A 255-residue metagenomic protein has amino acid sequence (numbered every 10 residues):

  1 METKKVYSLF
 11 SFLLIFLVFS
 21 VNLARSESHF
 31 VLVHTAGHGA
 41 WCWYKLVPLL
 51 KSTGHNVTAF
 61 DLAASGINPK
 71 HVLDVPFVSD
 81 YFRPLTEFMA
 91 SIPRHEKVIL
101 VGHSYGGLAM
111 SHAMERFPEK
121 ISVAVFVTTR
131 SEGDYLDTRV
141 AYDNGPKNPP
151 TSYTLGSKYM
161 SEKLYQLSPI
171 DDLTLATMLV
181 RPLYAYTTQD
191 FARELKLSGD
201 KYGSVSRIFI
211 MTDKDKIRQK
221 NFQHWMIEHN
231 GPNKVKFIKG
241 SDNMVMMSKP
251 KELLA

Functional and structural regions predicted by a protein language model:
K5-S26: Cleavable N-terminal signal peptides of Sec/SRP-targeted secreted and luminal proteins
T35-G39, S104-Y105: Active-site glycine-rich loops that stabilize anionic/oxyanionic intermediates across multiple enzyme folds
G37-K45, V57: Serine-hydrolase catalytic-loop signature spanning alpha/beta hydrolases and amidase-signature enzymes
N56, L62-I99, H112-E119: Active-site loop/oxyanion-hole signature of alpha/beta-hydrolase fold enzymes
E96-E132: Conserved hydrolase catalytic core segment
E132-K201: Helix-rich cap/lid subdomain of alpha/beta-hydrolase
I170, T174, M178-M247: Conserved serine/cysteine hydrolase catalytic core
M246-A255: Post-His helix in hydrolase/transferase enzymes
